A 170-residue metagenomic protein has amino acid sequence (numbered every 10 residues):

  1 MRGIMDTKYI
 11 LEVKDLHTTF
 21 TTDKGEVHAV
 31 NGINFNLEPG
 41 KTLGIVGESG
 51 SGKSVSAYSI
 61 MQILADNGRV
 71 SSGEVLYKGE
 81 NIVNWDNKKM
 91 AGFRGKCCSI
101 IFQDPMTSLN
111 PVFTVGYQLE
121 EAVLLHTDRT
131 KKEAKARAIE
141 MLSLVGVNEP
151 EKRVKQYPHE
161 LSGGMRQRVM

Functional and structural regions predicted by a protein language model:
M1-M170: ABC transporter nucleotide-binding domains
